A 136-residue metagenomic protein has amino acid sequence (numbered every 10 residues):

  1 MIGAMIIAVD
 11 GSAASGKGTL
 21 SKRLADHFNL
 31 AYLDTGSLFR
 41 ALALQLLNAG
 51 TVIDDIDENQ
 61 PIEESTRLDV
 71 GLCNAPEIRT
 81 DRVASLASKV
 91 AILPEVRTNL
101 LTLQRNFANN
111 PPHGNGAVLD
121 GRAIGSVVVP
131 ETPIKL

Functional and structural regions predicted by a protein language model:
M1-A4: Phosphate-binding P-loop
I7-G11: Hydrophobic anchor at the beta1->P-loop junction of P-loop NTPases
A14: Walker A (P-loop) phosphate-binding loop of P-loop NTPases
G18: Walker A/P-loop
A25-D34, T51-V52: Post-Walker A helix-loop "phosphate-sensing" segment adjacent to the P-loop in P-loop NTPases
L38-A117, A123-V128: ATP-dependent small-molecule kinase phosphotransfer cores that center on conserved nucleotide phosphate-binding segments
P130-L136: Conserved phosphate-donor/acceptor-positioning beta-strand/loop module used by diverse small-molecule
